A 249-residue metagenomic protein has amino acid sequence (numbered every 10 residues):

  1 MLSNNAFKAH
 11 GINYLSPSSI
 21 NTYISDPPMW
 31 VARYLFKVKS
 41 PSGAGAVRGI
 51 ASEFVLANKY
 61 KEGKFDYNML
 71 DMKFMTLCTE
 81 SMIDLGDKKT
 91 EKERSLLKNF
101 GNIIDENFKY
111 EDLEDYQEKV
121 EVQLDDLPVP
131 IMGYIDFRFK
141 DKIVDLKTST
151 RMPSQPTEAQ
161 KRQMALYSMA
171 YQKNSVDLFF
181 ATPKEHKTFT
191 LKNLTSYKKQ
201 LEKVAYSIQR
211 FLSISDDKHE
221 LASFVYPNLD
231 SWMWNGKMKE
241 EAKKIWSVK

Functional and structural regions predicted by a protein language model:
M1-Y134, Y226, E240-K249: Metal-dependent nuclease catalytic cores that hydrolyze phosphodiester bonds in DNA/RNA, characterized by
L15, D87, E93-R94, L127 (+1 more regions): Metal-dependent nuclease catalytic regions and adjoining charged, substrate-binding loops involved in nucleic-acid end
V38, T150-P153, K184-E185: Short, surface-exposed beta-strand-loop junctions and turns on beta-sheet-rich folds
G45, P153-T157, L194-Y197: Flexible, glycine- and charge-enriched loops at secondary-structure boundaries
F54, N58, K142, L166-M169: Residue-level signal for well-ordered alpha-helical scaffold segments within enzymatic catalytic domains
D112-E114, F139-K142, A170-N174: Short glycine/proline-enriched coil/turn segments at helix->beta-strand junctions
V122-Q163: Non-catalytic protein-protein interaction segments used by genome-maintenance enzymes to assemble and couple activities
A159-S175: Membrane-associated lipid acylation/remodeling enzymes share a hydrophobic transmembrane-juxtamembrane segment
